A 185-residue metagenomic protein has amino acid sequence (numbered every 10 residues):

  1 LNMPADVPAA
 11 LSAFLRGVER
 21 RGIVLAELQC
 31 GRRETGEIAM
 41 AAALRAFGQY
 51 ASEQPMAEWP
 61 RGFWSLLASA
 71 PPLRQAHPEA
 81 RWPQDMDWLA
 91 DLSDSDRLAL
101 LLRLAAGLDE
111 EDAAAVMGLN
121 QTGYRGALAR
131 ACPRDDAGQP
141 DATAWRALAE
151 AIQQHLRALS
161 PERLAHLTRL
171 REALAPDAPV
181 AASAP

Functional and structural regions predicted by a protein language model:
L1-V24, E34, R97: A short, charge-rich alpha-helical start-of-domain segment used by transcription regulators
E19-E27, E37-E79, D85-M86, L128: Σ70-family region 2.3-2.4 aromatic/basic alpha-helix that recognizes the −10 promoter and nucleates DNA melting
R45-A46, G123, R134, A173: A short structural micro-motif
P83-S93, N120: Short amphipathic alpha-helical boundary/capping segments
D91-V116: Short amphipathic alpha helix immediately N-terminal
M117-R146, E150: DNA-recognition helix of helix-turn-helix
D141-P185: Hydrophobic topogenic segments
